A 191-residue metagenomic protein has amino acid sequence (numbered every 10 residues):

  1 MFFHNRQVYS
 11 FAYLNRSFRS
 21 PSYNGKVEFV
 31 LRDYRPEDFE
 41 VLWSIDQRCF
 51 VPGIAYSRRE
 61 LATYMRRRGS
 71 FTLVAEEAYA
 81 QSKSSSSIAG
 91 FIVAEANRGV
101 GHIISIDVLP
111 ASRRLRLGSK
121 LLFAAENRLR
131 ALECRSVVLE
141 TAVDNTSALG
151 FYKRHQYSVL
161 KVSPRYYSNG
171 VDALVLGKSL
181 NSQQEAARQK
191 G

Functional and structural regions predicted by a protein language model:
F2-R6, Y13-F18, Y23-F29, D33-R113 (+5 more regions): Acetyl-CoA-dependent GNAT
A12-F18, V138-E140, K153, S158-V175: Conserved catalytic-core motifs of GNAT/GCN5-like acyltransferases
F50, F91, S112, F151 (+2 more regions): Conserved hydrophobic/aromatic "anchor" residues that stabilize well-ordered secondary structure elements
E60, Y79, V143, Y166-Y167: Conserved beta-strand edge residues that scaffold enzyme active sites
L61, A148, S163: Acidic, amphipathic alpha-helical patches
L109-F123, R130-L132, S136, A142-G150 (+1 more regions): Conserved glycine-rich acetyl-CoA-binding loop
R114-L117, V143-D144, S158-V162, K178-E185: Short, structured secondary-structure boundary patches
S119, F151, V171-N181: Accessory recognition modules or surfaces
